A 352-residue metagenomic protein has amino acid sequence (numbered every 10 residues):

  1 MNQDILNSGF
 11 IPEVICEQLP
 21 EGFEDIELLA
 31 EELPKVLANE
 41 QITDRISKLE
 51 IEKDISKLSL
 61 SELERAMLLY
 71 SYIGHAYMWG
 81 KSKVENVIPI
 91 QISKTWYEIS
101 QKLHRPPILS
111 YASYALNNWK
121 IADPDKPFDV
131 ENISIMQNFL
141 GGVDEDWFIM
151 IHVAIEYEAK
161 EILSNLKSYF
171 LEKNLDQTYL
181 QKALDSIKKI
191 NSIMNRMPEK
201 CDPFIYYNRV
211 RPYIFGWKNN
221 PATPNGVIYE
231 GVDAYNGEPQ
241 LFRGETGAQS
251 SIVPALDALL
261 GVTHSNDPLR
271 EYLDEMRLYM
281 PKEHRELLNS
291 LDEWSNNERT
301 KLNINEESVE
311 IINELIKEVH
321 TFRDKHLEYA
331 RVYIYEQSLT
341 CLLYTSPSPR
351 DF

Functional and structural regions predicted by a protein language model:
M1-A30: Intrinsically disordered, low-structural-confidence terminal and linker regions
E50-I133: Long, charged all-alpha helical bundle/coiled-coil segments in cytosolic proteins
I55-L58, E62, V143-A154, L175 (+4 more regions): Non-transmembrane, amphipathic alpha-helical segments
E131-I149, S164-E172: Short, charged/polar, low-complexity loop and linker segments that flank or interrupt alpha-helical bundles
V153-E156, K160-L163, Q181-N195, F215 (+3 more regions): Generic structural signal for well-ordered, non-transmembrane alpha-helical segments in soluble/cytosolic regions
K182-D267: Extended amphipathic alpha-helical segments with heptad-repeat/coiled-coil character used for oligomerization, fusion
E245-Y329: Long, repeat-rich segments with strong aromatic
Y344-F352: Single conserved hydrophobic/aromatic residue that forms the stacking wall/gate of nucleotide- or nucleobase-binding
